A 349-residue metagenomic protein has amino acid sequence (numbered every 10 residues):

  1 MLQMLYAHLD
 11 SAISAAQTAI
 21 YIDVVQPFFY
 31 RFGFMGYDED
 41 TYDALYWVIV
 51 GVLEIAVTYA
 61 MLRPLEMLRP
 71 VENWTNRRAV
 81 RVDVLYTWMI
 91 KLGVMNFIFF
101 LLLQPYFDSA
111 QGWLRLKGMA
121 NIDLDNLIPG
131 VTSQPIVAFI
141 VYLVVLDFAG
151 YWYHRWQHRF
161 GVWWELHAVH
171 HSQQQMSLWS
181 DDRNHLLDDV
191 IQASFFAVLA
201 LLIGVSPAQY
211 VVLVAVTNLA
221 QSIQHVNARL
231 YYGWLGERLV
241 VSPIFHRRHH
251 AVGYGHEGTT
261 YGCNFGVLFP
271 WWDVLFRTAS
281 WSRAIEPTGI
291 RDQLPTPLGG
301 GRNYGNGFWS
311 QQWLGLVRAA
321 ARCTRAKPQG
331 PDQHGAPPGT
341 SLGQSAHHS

Functional and structural regions predicted by a protein language model:
L2-D38, S172-N184, G204, A220-S349: Cytosolic/stromal cytosol-facing helical appendages immediately following the last transmembrane segment
L2-Y21, V50-A60, K91-L103: Alpha-helical transmembrane segments of integral membrane proteins, especially early/N-terminal helices
A12-P27, T58-L62, W156-L166: Short, charged cytosolic
F28-Y46, D123-T132: Membrane-interface segments at the starts/ends of alpha-helical transmembrane spans
M35-T58, R77-F99: Alpha-helical transmembrane segments in multi-pass membrane proteins
A44-V52, E72, N76, P331-D332 (+3 more regions): A short N-terminal beta->alpha junction/helix N-cap motif
R63-A79: Membrane-interface helix-loop junction between the first two transmembrane segments
W88-G289: Membrane-embedded catalytic scaffold of the fatty acid hydroxylase/desaturase
